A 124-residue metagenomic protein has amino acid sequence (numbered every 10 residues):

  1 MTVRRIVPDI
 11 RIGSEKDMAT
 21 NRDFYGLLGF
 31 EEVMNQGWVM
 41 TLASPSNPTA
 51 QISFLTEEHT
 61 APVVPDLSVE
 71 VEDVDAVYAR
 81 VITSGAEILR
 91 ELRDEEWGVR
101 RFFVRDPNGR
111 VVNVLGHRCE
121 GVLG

Functional and structural regions predicted by a protein language model:
M1-A19, P65-L67, G116-G124: N-terminal beta-strand motif that seeds the catalytic metal site of vicinal oxygen chelate
T2, D9-A50: Core segments of cupin and vicinal oxygen chelate
R5, V39, V64, V99-R101: Conserved positions at the start
I12-M18, L67-V111: Vicinal oxygen chelate
E31-V64, V111-H117: Conserved short beta-strand elements that form part of the metal-binding/catalytic scaffold of enzyme active sites
W38, D94-E95, V122: Residue-level "edge-of-site" marker
